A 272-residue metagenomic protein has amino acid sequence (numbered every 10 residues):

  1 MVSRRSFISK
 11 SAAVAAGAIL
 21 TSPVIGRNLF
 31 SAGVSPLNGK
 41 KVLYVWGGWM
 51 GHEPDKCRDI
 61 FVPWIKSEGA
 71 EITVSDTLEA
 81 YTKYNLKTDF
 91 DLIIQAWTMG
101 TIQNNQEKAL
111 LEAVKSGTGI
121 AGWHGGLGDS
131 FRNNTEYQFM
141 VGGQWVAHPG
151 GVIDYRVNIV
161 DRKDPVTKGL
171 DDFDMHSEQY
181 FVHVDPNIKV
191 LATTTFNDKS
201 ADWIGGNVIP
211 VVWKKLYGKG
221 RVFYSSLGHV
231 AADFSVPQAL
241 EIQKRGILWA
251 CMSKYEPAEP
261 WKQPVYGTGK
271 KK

Functional and structural regions predicted by a protein language model:
M1-S6, G17-V34: N-terminal twin-arginine translocation
V2, Y44, E53-G128: Helical hinge/lid and interdomain linker segments adjacent to catalytic or ligand-binding clefts that mediate domain
S35-K41, S67, D198-I209, L216-K272: Extracellular ligand-binding/catalytic regions of CAZymes and related secreted enzymes and adhesion modules
L37-N38, K66, E71, V146-G218: Catalytic beta-strand/loop cores that center a nucleophilic Ser/Cys/Thr and support acyl-enzyme chemistry
W46-W49, G228: Residue-level signal for short, function-critical loop segments
K56, I60, N105, A109 (+3 more regions): Extracytoplasmic/secreted proteins, especially bacterial periplasmic and envelope-associated proteins
G100-G169: A glycine-rich, often tryptophan-bearing local segment used as a flexible ligand/cofactor-contacting loop or short
G119-A121, L191, F223: Structural detector of well-ordered beta-strand residues that form the stable sheet scaffold of enzyme domains
